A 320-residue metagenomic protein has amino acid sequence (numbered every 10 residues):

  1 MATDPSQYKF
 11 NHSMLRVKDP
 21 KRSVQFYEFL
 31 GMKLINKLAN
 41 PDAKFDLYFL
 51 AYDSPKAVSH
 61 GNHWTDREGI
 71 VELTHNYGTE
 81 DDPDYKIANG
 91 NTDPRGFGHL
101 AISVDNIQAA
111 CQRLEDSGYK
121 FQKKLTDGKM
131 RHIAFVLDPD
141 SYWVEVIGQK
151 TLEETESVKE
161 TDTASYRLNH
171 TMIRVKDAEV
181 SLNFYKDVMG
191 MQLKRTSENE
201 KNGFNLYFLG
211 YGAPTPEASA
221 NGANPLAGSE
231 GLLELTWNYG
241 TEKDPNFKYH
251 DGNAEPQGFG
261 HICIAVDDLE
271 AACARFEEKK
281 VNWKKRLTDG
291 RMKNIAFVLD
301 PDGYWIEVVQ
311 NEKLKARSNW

Functional and structural regions predicted by a protein language model:
M1-H75: Hydrophobic, helix-prone linear segments
A2-S6, H12, N36-A39, D46-D53 (+8 more regions): Vicinal oxygen chelate
D4-Y8, W64-R67, N91-F97, T161-R167 (+2 more regions): Short, low-complexity disordered segments enriched in Ser/Pro/Gly and basic
K18-L34, R113, D177-L193: Amphipathic alpha-helical segments
K56, N76-E80, L152, T215 (+1 more regions): Active-site/binding-pocket entry motifs
K56-R67, T215-A227: Short mixed-charge
E72-T74, E145, E234-T236, E307: Conserved beta-strand in the GNAT
P83-T92, P245-N253: Short, polar loop/linker segments at the starts of domains and inter-domain junctions
